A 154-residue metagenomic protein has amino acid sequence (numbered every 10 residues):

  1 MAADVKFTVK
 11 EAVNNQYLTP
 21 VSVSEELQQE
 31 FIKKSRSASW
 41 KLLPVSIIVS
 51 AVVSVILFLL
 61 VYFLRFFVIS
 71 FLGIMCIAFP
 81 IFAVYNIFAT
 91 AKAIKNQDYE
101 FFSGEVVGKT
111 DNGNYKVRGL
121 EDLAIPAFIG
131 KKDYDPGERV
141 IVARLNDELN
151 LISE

Functional and structural regions predicted by a protein language model:
M1-W40: Cytosolic juxtamembrane N-terminal segments of multi-pass membrane proteins
E30-N96: Alpha-helical transmembrane spans
I94-N112, V140-I141: Structural detector for short beta-strands of small beta-barrel domains
D111-G119: Short aromatic-glycine-enriched beta-strand elements
G119-L123, E154: Secondary-structure transition/turn motif
D122-Y134: Beta-strand/loop nucleic-acid-binding surfaces
D133-E154: A membrane-cytosol interface segment of integral membrane proteins
